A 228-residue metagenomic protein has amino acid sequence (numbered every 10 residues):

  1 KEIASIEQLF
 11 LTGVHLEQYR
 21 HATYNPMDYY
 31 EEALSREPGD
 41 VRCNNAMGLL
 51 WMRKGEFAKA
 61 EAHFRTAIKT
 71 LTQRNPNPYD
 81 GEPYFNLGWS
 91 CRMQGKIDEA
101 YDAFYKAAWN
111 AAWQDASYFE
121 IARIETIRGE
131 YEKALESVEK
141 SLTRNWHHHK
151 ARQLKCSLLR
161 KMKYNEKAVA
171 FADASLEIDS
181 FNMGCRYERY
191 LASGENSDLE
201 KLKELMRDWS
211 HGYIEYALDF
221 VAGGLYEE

Functional and structural regions predicted by a protein language model:
V14-H15, L49, W89, R123 (+3 more regions): Residue-level recognition of tetratricopeptide repeat
Y19-R20, K54, Q94, R128 (+3 more regions): Structural motif corresponding to the intra-repeat A-B loop/turn of tetratricopeptide repeats
A22-T23, F57, I97, Y131 (+3 more regions): TPR-repeat structural position
C43, P76-P78, P83, S117 (+3 more regions): TPR alpha-solenoid repeat register
